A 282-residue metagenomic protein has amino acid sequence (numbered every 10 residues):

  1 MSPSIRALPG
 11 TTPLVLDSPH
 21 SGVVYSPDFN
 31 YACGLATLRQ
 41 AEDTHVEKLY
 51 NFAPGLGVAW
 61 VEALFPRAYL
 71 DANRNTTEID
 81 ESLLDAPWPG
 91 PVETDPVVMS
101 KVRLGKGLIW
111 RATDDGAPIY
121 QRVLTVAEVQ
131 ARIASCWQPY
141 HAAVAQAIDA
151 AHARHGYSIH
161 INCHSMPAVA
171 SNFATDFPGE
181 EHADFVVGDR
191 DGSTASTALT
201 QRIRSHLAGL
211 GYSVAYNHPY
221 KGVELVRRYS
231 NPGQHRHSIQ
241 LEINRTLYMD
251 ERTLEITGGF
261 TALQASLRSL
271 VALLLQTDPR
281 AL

Functional and structural regions predicted by a protein language model:
M1-H160, S165-L282: N-terminal catalytic or cofactor-binding beta/alpha core of small enzyme domains
